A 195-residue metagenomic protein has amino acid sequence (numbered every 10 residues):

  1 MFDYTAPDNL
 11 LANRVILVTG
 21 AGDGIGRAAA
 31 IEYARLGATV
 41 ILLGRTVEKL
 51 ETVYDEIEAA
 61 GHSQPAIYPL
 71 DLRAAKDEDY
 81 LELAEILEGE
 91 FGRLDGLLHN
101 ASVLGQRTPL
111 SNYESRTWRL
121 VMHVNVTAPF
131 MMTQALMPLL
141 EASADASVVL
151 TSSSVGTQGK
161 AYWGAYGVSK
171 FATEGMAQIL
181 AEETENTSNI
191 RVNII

Functional and structural regions predicted by a protein language model:
V15, G22-D23: Conserved glycine-rich cofactor-binding loop
A38-T52: Conserved glycine-rich Rossmann-like NAD(P)H-binding loop of the short-chain dehydrogenase/reductase
A60-A75: Rossmann-fold cofactor-recognition segment
L83, T108-L110, E114-R119: Substrate-binding pocket helix/loop in short-chain dehydrogenase/reductase
T133, S169: Active-site helix of classical SDR
S153: Residue(s) in the substrate-gating loop at a strand-loop-helix junction that position the organic substrate next
Q158, I179-I190: Active-site-adjacent segment of SDR/Rossmann-fold oxidoreductases
